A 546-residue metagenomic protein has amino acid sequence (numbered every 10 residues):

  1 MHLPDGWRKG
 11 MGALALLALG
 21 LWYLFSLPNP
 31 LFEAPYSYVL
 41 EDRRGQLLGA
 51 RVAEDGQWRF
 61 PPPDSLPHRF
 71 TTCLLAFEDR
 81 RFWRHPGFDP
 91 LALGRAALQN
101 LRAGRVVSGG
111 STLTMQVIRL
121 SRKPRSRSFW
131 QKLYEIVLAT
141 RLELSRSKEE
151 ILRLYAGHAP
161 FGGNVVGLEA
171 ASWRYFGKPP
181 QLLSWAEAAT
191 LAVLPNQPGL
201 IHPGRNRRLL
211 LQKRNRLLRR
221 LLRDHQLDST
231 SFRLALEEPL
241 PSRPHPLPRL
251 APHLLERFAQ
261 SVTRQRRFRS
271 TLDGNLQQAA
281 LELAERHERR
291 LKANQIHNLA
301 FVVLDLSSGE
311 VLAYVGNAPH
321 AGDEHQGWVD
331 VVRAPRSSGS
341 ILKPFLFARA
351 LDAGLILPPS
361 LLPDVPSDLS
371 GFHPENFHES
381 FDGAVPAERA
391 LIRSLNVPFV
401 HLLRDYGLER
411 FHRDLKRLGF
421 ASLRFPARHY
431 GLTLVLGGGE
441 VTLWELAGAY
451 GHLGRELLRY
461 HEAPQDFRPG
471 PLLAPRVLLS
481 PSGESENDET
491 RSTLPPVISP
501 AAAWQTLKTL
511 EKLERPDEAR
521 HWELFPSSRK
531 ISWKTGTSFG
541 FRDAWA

Functional and structural regions predicted by a protein language model:
M1-A293, L306, E310-L312, N317 (+2 more regions): Juxtamembrane regions of bacterial inner-membrane/periplasmic proteins, predominantly the peptidoglycan biogenesis
E54-Q57, Y134-L138, Y175, Q197-P203 (+8 more regions): Flexible glycine/proline-enriched surface loops and loop-helix/loop-strand junctions
C73-L75, L221, A280, G309 (+4 more regions): Active-site SXXK
W83-A92, V166-E169, D228-F232, H325-W328 (+3 more regions): Short, well-structured active-site flanking segments
R102-R127, Q181, P244-Q260, S307 (+3 more regions): Conserved catalytic neighborhood of penicillin-recognizing serine enzymes
R119, K123, G157-N164, Q181 (+10 more regions): Glycine-rich, acidic and aromatic/proline-enriched surface loops and short helix-turn segments that act as binding
S270-L291, F301-D305, Y314, G322-V332 (+1 more regions): A penicillin-recognizing enzyme superfamily signal
H373-N376, G407-G448, D466, P471-L472: Mid-domain, small-residue-enriched loop/turn segments at the edges of structured enzyme/sensor domains
